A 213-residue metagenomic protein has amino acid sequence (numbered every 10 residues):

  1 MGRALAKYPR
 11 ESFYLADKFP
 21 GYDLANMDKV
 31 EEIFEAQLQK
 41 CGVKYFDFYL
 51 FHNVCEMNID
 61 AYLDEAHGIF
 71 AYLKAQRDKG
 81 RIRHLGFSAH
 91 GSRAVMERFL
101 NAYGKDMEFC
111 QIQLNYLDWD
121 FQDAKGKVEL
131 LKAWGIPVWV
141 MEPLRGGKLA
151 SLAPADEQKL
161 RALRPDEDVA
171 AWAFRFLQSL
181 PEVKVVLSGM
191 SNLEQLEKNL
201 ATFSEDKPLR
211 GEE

Functional and structural regions predicted by a protein language model:
M1-R3, M27-D28, I59: Metal-dependent catalytic neighborhoods of phosphoester/phosphodiester hydrolases
G2-S12, E35-K44, R77, F99-K105 (+1 more regions): Acidic (Asp/Glu)-rich catalytic clusters
E11-D23, Y49-F51, I112: A short, structured active-site edge motif that brings together acidic residues
F19, E35-L38, R161-A162, V185: Generic anion/oxyanion-binding catalytic loop in active/binding sites
L24-E35: Glycine-rich anion/phosphate-binding loops
Q39-A61: Active-site groove signature of glycoside hydrolases
V54-E213: Beta/alpha (TIM)-barrel catalytic core signal, keyed to glycine-rich beta->alpha loops juxtaposed to Asp/Glu that bind
